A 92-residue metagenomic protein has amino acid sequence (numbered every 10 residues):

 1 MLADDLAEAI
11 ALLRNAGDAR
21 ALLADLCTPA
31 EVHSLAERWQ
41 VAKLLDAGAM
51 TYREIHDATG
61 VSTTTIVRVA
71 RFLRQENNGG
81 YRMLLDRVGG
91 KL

Functional and structural regions predicted by a protein language model:
M1-L13: General nucleic-acid-binding
L13-G17, E31, A49: Residues at alpha-helix boundaries and short interhelical turns
A19-R38: Short, Lys/Arg-enriched anionic-surface-contact patches
L35-A49: Short, amphipathic alpha-helical "recognition" segments used to contact nucleic acids or chromatin
G48, S62, L73-E76: The DNA-recognition helices of helix-turn-helix-type DNA-binding domains
R53-T59, I66: Short alpha-helical "recognition helix" segments of helix-turn-helix
R71-L84: Short, solvent-exposed alpha-helical "recognition" segments
M83-L92: Intrinsically disordered, low-complexity basic tails/linkers immediately adjacent to helix-turn-helix/homeobox/MYB/SANT
